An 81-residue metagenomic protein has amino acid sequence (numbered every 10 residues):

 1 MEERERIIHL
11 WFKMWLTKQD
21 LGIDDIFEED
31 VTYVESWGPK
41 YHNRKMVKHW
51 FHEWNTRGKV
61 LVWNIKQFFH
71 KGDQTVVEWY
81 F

Functional and structural regions predicted by a protein language model:
E2-E3, D20-G72: A solvent-exposed, acidic/Ser-Thr-rich amphipathic alpha-helical stretch
H9-K13: Amphipathic alpha-helical repeat scaffolds
M14, V31, T75-V76: Small-side-chain structural scaffolding
G72-F81: A short hydrophobic beta-strand element
